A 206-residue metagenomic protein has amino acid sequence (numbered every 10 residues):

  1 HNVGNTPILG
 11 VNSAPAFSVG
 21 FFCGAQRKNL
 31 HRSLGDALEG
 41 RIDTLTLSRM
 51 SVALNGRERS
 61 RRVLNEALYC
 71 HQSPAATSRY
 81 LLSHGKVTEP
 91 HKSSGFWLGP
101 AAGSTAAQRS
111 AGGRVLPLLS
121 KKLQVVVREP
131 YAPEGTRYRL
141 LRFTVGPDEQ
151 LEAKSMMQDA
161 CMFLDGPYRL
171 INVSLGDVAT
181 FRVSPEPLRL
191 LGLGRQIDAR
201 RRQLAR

Functional and structural regions predicted by a protein language model:
H1-T6, Q108-G112: Short Gly/Thr/Asp-enriched flexible loops that form oxyanion-binding sites at enzyme active sites
G4-F17: Beta-strand-loop-alpha-helix segment that lines the small-molecule cofactor/substrate pocket of alpha/beta enzymes
S13, A101-S104: Conformational gate/switch positions in structured elements
A16-S93, T105-R206: Catalytic phosphate-donor-binding core of small-molecule kinases
G95-A101: AMP-binding/adenylate-forming core of the ANL superfamily
